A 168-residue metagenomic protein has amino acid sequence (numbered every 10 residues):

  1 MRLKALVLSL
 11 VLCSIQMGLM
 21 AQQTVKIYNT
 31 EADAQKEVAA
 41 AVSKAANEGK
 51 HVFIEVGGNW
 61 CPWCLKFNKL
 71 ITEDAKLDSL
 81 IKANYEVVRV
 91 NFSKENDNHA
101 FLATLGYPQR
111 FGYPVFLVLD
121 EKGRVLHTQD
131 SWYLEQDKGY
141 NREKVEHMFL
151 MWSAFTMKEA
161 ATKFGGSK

Functional and structural regions predicted by a protein language model:
A5-I15: Sec-dependent N-terminal signal peptides
I15-A21: Sec/Tat signal peptide C-region and signal peptidase I cleavage site
A21-Y28: Cleaved targeting-peptide boundary
T30-H51: A short beta-strand-turn-helix
A32, D74-H99: Thiol-based oxidoreductase modules, predominantly thioredoxin-like and allied folds used for disulfide exchange
V56-T72: Conserved redox-active cysteine motifs that mediate thiol-disulfide chemistry, especially di-cysteine Cys-X(1-2)-Cys
S93-Y113, K122: Structural alpha/beta surface segment adjacent to cysteine/selenocysteine redox centers across thiol/disulfide enzymes
R110-F164: Non-catalytic, surface beta->alpha helical segment in thiol-disulfide oxidoreductase systems
